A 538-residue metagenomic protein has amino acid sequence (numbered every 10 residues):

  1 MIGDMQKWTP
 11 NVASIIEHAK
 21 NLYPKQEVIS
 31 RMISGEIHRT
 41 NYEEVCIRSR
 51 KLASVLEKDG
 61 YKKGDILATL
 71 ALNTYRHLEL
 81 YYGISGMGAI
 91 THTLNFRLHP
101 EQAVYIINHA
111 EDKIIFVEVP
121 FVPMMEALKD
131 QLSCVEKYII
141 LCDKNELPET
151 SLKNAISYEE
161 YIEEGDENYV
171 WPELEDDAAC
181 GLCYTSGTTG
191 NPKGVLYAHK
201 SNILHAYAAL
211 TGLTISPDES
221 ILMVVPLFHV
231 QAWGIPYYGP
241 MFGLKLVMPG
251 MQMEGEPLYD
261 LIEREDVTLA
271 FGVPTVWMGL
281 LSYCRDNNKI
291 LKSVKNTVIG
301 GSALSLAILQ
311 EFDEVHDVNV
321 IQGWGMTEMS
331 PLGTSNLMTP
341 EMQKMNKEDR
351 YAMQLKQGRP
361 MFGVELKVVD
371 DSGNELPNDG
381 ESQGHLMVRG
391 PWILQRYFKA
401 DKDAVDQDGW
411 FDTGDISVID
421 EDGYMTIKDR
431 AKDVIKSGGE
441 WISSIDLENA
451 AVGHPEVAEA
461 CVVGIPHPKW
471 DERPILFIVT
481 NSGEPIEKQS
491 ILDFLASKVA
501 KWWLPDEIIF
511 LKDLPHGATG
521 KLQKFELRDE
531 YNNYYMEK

Functional and structural regions predicted by a protein language model:
I15-E17, K58-D59, G86-E160, S482-E484: Structural core segment of the AMP-binding/adenylate-forming
P24-E27, I139, I162-Y184, N191 (+1 more regions): Conserved pre-ATP/AMP-binding loop-to-beta segment of ANL
V28-T74, L78-Y82, H99-V104, S157-E160: Conserved AMP-binding/adenylate-forming core of the ANL superfamily
R39-E43, C180-L204: Conserved AMP-binding A3 loop
L98, V104, I115-V117, G390 (+6 more regions): AMP-binding/adenylate-forming catalytic core of the ANL superfamily
I203-S220, F228-T268, Y283-C284, T334: Conserved AMP-binding/adenylation subdomain of ANL enzymes
V267-G272, L281-Y351, E365, S372-P377: Gly/Ser/Thr-rich phosphate-binding loop
P360-M387, E421-D422, E484-K488, Q523: Conserved beta-loop-beta connector loops within the AMP-binding
